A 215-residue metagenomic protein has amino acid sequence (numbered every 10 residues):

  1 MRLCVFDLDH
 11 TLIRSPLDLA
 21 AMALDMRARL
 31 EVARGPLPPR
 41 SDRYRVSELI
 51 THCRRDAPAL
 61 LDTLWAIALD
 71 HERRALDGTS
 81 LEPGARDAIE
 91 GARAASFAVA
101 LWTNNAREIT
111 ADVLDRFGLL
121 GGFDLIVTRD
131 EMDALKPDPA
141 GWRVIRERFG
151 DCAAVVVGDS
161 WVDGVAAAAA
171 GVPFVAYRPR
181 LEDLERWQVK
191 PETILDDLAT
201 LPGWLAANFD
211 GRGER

Functional and structural regions predicted by a protein language model:
M1-R2, E90, R107, A111-R215: Asp-based, Mg2+/Mn2+-dependent phosphohydrolase catalytic module
M1-R93, E108-A111: N-terminal helical cap/lid subdomain that shapes the substrate entry/recognition surface in HAD-like hydrolases
V32, F97, V172: Short glycine/serine/threonine/alanine-rich loop segments
T51, A75-L76, F97, R129 (+1 more regions): Short, contiguous strand/loop micro-motifs
T79, L101, A154-V155: Residue-level marker of alpha-helix boundaries and capping positions
T103-N105: Conserved phosphate-coupling serine/threonine residues in phosphotransfer and NTP-handling enzymes
